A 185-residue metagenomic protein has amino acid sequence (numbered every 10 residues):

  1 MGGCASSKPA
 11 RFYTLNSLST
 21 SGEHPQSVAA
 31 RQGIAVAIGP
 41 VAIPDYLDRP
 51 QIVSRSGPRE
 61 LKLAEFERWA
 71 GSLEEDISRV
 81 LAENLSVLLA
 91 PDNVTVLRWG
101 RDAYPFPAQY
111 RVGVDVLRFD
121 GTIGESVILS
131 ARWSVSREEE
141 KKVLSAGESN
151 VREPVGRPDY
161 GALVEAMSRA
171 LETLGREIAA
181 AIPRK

Functional and structural regions predicted by a protein language model:
M1-G3: Sec-dependent bacterial lipoprotein signal peptides
A5-E23, L88-E139: Surface-exposed short loop/turn segments
A5-N16, T20-Q26, L89, R152-K185: C-terminal/domain-edge helix-coil "capping" segments
Q32-D102: N-terminal segment of the mature soluble domain
A35-V41, V53, K62, R111-D115 (+2 more regions): Soluble periplasmic/extracytoplasmic beta-strand elements of cell-envelope proteins
V41, F119, V155: Hydrophobic pocket-lining residues within nucleotide cofactor-binding pockets
R59-A70, E139-T173: Short secondary-structure boundary motifs at beta->alpha junctions and helix caps
